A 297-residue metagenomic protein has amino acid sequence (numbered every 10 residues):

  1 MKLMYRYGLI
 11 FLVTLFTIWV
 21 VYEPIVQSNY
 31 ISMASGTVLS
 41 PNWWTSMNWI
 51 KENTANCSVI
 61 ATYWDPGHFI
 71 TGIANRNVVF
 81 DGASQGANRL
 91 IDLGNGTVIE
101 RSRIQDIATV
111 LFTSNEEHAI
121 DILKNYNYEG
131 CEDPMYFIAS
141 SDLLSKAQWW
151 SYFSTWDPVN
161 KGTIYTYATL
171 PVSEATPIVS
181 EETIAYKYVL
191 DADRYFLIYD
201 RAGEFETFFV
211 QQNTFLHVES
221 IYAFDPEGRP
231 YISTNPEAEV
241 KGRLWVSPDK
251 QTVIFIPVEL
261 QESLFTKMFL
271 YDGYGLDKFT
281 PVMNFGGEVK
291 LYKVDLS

Functional and structural regions predicted by a protein language model:
K2-S297: Extracytoplasmic
